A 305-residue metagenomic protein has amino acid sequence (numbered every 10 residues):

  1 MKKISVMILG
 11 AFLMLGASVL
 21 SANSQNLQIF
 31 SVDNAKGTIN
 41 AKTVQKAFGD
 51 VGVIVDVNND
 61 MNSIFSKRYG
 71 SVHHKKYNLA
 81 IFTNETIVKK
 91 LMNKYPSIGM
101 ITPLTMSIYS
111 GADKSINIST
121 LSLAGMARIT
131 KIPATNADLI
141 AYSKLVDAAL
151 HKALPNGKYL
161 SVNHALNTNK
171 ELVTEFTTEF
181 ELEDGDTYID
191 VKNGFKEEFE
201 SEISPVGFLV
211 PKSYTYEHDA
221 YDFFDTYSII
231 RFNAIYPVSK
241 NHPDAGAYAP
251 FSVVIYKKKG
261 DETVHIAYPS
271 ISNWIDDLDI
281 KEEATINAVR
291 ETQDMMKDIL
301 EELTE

Functional and structural regions predicted by a protein language model:
M1-I8: Bacterial N-terminal signal peptides that target proteins for export
L9-G16: Bacterial N-terminal signal peptides
A22-I64, P155-E202, V210-K212, D219: Terminal, regulation- and interaction-focused segments at domain boundaries
I29-A35, Y77, R128-A137, F180-D186 (+1 more regions): Second-shell loop/turn segments in exported
H74-G99, P211-H242, G246-Y248: Compact, glycine-rich, soluble single-domain proteins
A112-A137, V254-E305: A short, solvent-exposed beta-edge/loop patch
T130-L166: Contiguous hydrophobic, core-forming segments of folded domains
